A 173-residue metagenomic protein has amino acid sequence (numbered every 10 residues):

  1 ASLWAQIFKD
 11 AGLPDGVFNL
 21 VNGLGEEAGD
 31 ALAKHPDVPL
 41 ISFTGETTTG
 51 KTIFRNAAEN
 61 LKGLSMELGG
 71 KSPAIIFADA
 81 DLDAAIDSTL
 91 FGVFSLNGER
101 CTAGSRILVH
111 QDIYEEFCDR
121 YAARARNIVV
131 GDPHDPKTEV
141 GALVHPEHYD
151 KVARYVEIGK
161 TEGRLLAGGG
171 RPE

Functional and structural regions predicted by a protein language model:
A1, N22, F77-A78: Short beta->alpha connector loops at strand-helix junctions that form conserved, small/polar/Pro-enriched
A1-G16, P39, L61: Conserved small-residue-rich beta-alpha loop and adjacent elements that most often cradle the phosphate/pyrophosphate
W4, N19-P39: A structured beta-alpha segment of the ubiquitous adenosine-cofactor-binding alpha/beta core
A11, H35, E162: Acidic-histidine catalytic/liganding microenvironments
V17-N19, R164: Conserved beta-strand segments of alpha/beta enzyme cores
L40, E46-E173: ALDH superfamily catalytic-core signature
